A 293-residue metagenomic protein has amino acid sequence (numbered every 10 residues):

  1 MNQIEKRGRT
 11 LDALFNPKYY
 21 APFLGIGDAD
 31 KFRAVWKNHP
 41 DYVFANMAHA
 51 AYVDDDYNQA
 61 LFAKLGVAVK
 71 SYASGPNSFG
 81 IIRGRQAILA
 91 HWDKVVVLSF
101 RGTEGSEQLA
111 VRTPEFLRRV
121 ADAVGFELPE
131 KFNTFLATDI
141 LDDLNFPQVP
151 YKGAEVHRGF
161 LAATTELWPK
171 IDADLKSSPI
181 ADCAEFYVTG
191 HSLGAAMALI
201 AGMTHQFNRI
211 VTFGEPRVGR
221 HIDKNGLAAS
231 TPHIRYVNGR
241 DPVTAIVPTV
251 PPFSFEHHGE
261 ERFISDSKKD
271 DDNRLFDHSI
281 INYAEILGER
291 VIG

Functional and structural regions predicted by a protein language model:
M1-T189, L193-G293: Non-catalytic, mobile gating and regulatory segments of ester bond hydrolases
